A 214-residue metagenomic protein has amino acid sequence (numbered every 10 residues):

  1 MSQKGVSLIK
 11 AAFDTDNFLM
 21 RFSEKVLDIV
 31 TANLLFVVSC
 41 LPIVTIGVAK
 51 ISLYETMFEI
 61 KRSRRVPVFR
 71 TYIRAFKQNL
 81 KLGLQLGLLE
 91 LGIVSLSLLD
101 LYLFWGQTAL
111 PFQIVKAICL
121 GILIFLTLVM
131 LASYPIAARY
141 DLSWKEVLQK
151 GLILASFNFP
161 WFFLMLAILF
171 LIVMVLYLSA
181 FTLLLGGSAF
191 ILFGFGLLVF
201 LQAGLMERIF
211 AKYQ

Functional and structural regions predicted by a protein language model:
M1-C119, L126-Q214: Helix-coil boundary and N-terminal low-complexity module in membrane systems
